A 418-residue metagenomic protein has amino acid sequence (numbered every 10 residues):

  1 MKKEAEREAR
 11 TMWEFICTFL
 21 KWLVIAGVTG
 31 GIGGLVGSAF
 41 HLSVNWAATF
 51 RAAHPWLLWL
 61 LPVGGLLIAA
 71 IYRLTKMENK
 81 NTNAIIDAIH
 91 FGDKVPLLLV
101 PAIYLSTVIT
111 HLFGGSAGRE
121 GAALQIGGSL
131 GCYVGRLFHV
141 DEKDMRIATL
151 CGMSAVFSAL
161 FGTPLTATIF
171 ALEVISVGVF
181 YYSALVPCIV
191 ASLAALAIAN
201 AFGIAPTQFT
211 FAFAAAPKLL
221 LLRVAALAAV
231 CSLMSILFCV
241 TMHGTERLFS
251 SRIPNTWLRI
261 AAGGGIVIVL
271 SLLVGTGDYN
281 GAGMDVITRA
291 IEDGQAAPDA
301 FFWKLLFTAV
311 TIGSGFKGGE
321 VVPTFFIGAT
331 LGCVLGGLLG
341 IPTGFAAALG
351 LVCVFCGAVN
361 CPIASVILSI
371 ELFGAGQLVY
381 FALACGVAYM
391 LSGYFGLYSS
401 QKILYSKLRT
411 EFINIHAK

Functional and structural regions predicted by a protein language model:
M1-K418: Alpha-helical transmembrane segments and immediately membrane-proximal extracytoplasmic
